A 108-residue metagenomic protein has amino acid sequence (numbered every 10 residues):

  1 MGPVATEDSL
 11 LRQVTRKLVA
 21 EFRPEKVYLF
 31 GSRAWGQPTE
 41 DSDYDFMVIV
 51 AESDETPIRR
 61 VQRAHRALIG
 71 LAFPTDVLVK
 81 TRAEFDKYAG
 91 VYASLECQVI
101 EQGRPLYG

Functional and structural regions predicted by a protein language model:
M1-K26, W35-E40, V50-G108: Catalytic core of pol beta-like nucleotidyltransferases
S32: P-loop (Walker A) phosphate-binding loop of NTP-binding proteins
D45-I49: Short beta-strand->loop micro-motif that forms the acidic, two-metal-ion catalytic signature in nucleotide-processing
